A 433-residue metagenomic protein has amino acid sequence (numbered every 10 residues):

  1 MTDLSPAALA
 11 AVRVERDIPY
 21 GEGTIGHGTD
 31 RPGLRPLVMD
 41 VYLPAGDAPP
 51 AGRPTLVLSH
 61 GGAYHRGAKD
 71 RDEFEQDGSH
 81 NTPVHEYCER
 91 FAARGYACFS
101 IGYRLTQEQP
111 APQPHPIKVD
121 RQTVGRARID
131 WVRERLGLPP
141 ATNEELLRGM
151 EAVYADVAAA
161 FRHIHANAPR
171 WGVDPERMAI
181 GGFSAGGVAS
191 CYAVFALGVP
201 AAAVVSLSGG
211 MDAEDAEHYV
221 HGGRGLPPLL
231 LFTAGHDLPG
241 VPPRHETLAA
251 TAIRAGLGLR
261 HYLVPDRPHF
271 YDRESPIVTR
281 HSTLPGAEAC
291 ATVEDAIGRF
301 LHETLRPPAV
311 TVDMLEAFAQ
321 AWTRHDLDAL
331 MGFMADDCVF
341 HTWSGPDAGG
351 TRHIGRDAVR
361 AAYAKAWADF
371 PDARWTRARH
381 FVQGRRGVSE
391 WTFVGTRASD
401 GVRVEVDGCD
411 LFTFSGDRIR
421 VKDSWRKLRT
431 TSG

Functional and structural regions predicted by a protein language model:
M1-A51: N-terminal cap/lid segment of alpha/beta-hydrolase-fold proteins
D47-R53, G62-A111, A213-E214, L238-V241: Short substrate-entry loop that stabilizes the transition state in hydrolases
P50-A51, H115-I180: Gly/Ser-rich "nucleophile elbow"/oxyanion-hole loop immediately N-terminal to the catalytic nucleophile in hydrolases
E151-R224: Primarily recognizes the serine-hydrolase "nucleophile elbow" in alpha/beta-hydrolase and SGNH/GDSL folds
A203-L263: The feature captures the conserved acid-bearing segment of alpha/beta-hydrolase catalytic domains
L257-P308: C-terminal catalytic histidine-bearing segment of alpha/beta-hydrolase fold enzymes
L327-G384: A solvent-exposed, acidic/Ser-Thr-rich amphipathic alpha-helical stretch
R360-G433: A beta-strand edge to alpha-helix "cap/lid" segment located at domain peripheries
